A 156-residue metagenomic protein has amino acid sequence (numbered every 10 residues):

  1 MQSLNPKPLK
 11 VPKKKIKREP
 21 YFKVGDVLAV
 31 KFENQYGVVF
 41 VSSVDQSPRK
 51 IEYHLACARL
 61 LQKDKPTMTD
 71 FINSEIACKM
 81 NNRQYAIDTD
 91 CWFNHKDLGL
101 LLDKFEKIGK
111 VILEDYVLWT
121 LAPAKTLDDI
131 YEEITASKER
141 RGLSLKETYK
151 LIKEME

Functional and structural regions predicted by a protein language model:
M1-S47: Short N-terminal edge-element motif at the start of the domain
R18, R49, R59, R83 (+1 more regions): Arginine residue identity/basic-tract feature
N34, F40-S42, P48, T67 (+3 more regions): Generic alpha-helix signal with a bias toward terminal, lower-confidence helices and secondary-structure junctions
S43, C57-R59, T120: Surface-exposed beta-strand edges and flanking loops
R49-I76: Short solvent-exposed strand/turn elements
F71-E156: Beta-strand-rich cores of mature extracytoplasmic or soluble domains
